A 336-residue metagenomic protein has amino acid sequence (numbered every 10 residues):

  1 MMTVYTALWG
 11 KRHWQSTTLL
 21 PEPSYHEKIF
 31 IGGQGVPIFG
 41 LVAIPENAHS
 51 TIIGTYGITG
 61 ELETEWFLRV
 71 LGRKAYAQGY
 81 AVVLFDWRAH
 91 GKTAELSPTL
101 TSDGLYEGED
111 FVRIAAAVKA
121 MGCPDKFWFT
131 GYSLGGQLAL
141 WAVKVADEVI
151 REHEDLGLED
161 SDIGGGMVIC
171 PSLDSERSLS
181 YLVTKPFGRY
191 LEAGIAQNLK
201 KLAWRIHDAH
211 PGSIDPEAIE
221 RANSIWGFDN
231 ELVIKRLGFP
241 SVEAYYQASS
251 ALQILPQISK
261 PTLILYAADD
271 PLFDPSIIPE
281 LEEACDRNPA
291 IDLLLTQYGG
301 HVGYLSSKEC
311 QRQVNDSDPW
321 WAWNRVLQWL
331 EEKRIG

Functional and structural regions predicted by a protein language model:
T6-N47, Q313-N315: N-terminal cap/lid segment of alpha/beta-hydrolase-fold proteins
P37-F39, A43-L96, A117, P275: Short, surface-exposed "cap/lid" segments of acyl-processing enzymes
T101-M121, W141: Alpha/beta-hydrolase active-site loop
W128-R236: Alpha/beta-hydrolase-fold enzymes
P256, P271-I277: Conserved alpha/beta-hydrolase "acid-adjacent" motif
I258, I264-Y266, D270: Short beta-strand/loop motif that positions the catalytic acidic residue of the alpha/beta-hydrolase fold
C285-Y304: Catalytic histidine neighborhood in serine/cysteine hydrolases with alpha/beta-hydrolase-type architecture
G299-P319: Catalytic histidine-centered segment of alpha/beta-hydrolase-like enzymes
